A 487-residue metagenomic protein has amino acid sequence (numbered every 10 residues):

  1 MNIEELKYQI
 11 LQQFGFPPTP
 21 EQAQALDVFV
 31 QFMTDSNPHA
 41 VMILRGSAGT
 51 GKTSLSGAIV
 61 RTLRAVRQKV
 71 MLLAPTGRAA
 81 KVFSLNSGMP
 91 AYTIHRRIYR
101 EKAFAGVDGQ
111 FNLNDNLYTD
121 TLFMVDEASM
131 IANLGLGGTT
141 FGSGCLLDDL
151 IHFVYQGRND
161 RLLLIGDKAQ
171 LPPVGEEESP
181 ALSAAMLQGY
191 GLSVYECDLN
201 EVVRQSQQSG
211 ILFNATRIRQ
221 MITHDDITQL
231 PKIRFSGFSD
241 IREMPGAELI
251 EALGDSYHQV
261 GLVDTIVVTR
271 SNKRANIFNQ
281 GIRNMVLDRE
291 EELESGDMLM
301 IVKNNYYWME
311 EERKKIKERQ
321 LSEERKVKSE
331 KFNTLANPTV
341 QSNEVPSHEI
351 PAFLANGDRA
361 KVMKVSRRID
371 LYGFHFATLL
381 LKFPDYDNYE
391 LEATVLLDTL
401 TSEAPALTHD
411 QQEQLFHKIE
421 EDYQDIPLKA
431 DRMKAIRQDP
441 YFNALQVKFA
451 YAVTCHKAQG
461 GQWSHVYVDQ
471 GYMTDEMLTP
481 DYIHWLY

Functional and structural regions predicted by a protein language model:
N2-A40: Conserved pre-motif I regulatory segment
I3-L6, F29-V30, N37, V154-D160 (+3 more regions): Conserved helicase motor core of P-loop NTPases
P18, L72, V267: Conserved SAM-binding loop
Q22, K52, T76, S271 (+1 more regions): Short, conserved phosphate/pyrophosphate- and ester-handling motifs at nucleotide-, phospho-/glycolipid
L26-D27, Q31, S36-P231: ASCE P-loop NTPase helicase motor core
G88, I282-V286, H484-Y487: Short, solvent-exposed amphipathic alpha-helical segments in soluble enzyme and RNA/protein-processing domains
D358, G373-Y487: C-terminal accessory regions
